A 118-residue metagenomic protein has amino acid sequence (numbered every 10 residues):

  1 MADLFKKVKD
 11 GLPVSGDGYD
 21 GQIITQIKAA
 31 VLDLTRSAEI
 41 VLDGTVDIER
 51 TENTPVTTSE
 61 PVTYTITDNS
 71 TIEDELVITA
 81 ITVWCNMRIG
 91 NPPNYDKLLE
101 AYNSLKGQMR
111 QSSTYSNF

Functional and structural regions predicted by a protein language model:
M1-D74, K97-E100, S104-F118: Conserved short "hinge" loops at termini or chain/domain junctions
T79-G90: Short, hydrophobic/amphipathic alpha-helical patches that form generic packing surfaces within helical domains
